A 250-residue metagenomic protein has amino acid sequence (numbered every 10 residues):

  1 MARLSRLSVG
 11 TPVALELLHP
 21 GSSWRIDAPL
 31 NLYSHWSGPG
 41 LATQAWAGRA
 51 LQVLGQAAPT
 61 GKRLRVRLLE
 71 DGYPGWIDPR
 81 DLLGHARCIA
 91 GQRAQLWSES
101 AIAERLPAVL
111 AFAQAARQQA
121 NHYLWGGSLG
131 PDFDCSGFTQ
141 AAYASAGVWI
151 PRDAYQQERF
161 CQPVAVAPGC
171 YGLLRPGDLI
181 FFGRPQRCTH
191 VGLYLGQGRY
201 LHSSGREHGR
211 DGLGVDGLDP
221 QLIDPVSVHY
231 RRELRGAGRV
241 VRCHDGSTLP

Functional and structural regions predicted by a protein language model:
M1, L41-L82: SH3/SH3-like beta-barrel superfamily modules
R3, A14, R25-A47, L51: Beta-loop motif signature
L7, P20-L30, A94, L195-P250: Aromatic- and glycine-rich peptidoglycan recognition patches
L17-L32, A144-Q162, G196: Short, basic/aromatic beta-hairpin or loop at an interaction surface
V66, G75-S100: Non-catalytic propeptide/linker segments at domain boundaries
I89-Y123: Surface-exposed beta-loop interaction hotspot
N121-R175: Catalytic cysteine-centered active-site loop
P151-P220: ...with weaker cross-activation on analogous glycine-rich loops/strands in unrelated enzymes
